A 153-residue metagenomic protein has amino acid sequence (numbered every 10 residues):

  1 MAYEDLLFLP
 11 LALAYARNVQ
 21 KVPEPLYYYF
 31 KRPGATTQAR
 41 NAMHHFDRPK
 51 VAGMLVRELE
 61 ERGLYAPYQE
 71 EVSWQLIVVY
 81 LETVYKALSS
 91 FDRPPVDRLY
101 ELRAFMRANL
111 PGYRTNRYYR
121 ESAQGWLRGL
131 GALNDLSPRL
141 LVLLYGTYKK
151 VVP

Functional and structural regions predicted by a protein language model:
M1-R48: Conserved nucleotide-sugar donor-binding catalytic segment
P25, V51-M54, V79-Y80: Amphipathic, well-ordered alpha-helical segments in soluble domains
K50-E71, R107-R117: C-terminal, non-catalytic tails of nucleotide-sugar-dependent glycosyltransferases
L59-G63, K86-F91: Secondary-structure edge/capping motif, primarily at the C-terminal ends of alpha-helices and the immediately following
Y68-W74, V96-Y100: Short, charged, amphipathic alpha-helical segments
E71-K86: Amphipathic alpha-helical repeat scaffolds of TPR domains
S89-P153: Membrane-interface aromatic/basic loop that binds lipid-linked glycans or pyrophosphate carriers, typified by
